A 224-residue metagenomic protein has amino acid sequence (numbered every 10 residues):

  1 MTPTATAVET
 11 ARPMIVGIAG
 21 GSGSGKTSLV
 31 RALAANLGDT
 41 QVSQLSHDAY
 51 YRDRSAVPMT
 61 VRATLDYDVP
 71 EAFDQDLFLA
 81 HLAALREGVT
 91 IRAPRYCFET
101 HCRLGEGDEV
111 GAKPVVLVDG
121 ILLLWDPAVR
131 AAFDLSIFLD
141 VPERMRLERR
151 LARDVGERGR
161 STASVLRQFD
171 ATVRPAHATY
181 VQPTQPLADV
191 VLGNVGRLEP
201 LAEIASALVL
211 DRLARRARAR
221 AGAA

Functional and structural regions predicted by a protein language model:
T2-A7, G111-A112, A152, R174-A224: NTP-dependent small-molecule kinase module
G21: P-loop (Walker A) phosphate-binding loop of NTP-binding proteins
K26: Conserved lysine of the Walker
L29: Hydrophobic positions on the alpha1 helix immediately C-terminal to the Walker A/P-loop
T40-S43, R52-T100: Conserved nucleotide-sensing/catalytic segment adjacent to the nucleotide-binding pocket in NTP-handling enzymes
H81-V116, L123, L210, R216-A217: Phosphate-binding/switch loop-helix module in NTP-utilizing enzymes
L104-G156: ATP-dependent NMP and nucleoside kinases share a basic, alpha-helical "lid"
